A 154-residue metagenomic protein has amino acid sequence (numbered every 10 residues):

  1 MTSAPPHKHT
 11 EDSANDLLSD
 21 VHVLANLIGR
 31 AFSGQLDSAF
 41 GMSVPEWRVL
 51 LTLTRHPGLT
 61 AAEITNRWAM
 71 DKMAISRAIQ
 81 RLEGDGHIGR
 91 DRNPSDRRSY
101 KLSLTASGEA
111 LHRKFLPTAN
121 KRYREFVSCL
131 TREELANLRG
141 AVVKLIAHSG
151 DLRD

Functional and structural regions predicted by a protein language model:
M1-F40: N-terminal leader segment of winged-helix/HTH proteins
T2-P6, Q80-V143, A147: Charged, amphipathic alpha-helical coiled-coil/dimerization segments
N26-G29, G58, L135, G150: Generic structural signal for secondary-structure transition and capping sites
R30-A74, D154: N-terminal helix-turn-helix DNA-binding core of bacterial DNA-binding proteins
L51, R77, G140: DNA-binding alpha-helical recognition surfaces that contact promoter or target DNA
A147-D154: Generic C-terminal helix-cap and adjacent flexible tail
